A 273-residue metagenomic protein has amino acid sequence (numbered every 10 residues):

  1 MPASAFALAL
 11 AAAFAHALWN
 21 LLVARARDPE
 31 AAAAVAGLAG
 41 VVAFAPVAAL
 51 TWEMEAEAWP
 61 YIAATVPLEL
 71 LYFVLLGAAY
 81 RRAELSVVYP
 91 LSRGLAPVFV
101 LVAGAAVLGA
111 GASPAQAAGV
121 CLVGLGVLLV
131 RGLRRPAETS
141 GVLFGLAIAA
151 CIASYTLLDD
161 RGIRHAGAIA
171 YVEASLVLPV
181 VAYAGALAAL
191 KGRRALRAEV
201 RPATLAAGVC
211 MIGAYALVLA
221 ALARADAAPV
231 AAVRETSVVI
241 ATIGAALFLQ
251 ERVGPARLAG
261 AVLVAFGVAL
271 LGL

Functional and structural regions predicted by a protein language model:
M1-A64, F73-L85, G132-F144, L178-G208 (+2 more regions): Membrane-interface interhelical linkers
A7, V35, A64, L91-S92 (+4 more regions): Hydrophobic core positions of alpha-helical segments in small-molecule transporters and transporter systems
L8, A15, A39, L68 (+13 more regions): Hydrophobic residues within membrane-embedded alpha-helical segments of Major Facilitator Superfamily
R27-A32, L75-R93, L108-G111, R164-Y171 (+1 more regions): Structural motif at transmembrane-helix junctions in multi-pass transporters
L38-F44, V100-A105, A112-G132, A246 (+1 more regions): Hydrophobic transmembrane alpha-helices of multi-pass small-molecule transport proteins
A39-A43, L91-A106, C121, L178-A182 (+3 more regions): Alpha-helical transmembrane segments of compact multi-pass small-molecule transporters, enriched in specific families
F44-M54, V100-Q116, C151-I169, M211-A228 (+1 more regions): Hydrophobic alpha-helical transmembrane segments in multi-pass integral membrane proteins
Y61-E69, Q116-G124, G167-V180: Alpha-helical transmembrane segments
